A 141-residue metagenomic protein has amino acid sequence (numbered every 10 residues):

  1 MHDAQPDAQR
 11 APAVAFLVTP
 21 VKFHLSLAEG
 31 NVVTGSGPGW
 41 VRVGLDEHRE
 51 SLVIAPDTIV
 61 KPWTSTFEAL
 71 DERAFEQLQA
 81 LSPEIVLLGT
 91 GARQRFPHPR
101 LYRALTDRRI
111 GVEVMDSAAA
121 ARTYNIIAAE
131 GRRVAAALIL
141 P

Functional and structural regions predicted by a protein language model:
P6, R10: Cationic, low-complexity basic patches in intrinsically disordered or flexible, solvent-exposed regions
F16-E72, L81, A129-P141: Non-catalytic interface/targeting segments
P38, Y102, Y124: Short glycine-/small-residue-rich flexible loop motifs, especially phosphate/cofactor-binding loops
K61-W63, Q94-P97, T123: Short active-site-adjacent helix-start/loop capping segments
D71-L78, T123-Y124: Short, charged beta->alpha transition segments
Q79-M115: Mid-chain, well-packed structural core segment of small domains
G111-I139: C-terminal structural segments of small proteins and small subunits
